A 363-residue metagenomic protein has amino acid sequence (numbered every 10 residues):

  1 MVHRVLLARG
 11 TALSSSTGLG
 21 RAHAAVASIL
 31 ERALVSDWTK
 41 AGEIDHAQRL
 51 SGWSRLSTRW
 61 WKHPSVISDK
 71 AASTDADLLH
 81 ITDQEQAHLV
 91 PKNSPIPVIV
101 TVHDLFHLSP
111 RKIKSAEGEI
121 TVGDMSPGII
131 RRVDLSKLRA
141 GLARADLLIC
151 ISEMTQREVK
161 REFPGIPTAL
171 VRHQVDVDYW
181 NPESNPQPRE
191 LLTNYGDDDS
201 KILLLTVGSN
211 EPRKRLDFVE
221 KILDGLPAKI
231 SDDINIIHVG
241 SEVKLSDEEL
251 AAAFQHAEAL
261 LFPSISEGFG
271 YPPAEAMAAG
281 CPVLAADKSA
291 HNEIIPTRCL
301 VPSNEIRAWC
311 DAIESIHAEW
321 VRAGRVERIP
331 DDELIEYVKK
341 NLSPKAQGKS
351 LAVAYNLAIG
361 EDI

Functional and structural regions predicted by a protein language model:
M1-I363: Carbohydrate transferase catalytic cores enriched for Leloir-type hexosyltransferases
